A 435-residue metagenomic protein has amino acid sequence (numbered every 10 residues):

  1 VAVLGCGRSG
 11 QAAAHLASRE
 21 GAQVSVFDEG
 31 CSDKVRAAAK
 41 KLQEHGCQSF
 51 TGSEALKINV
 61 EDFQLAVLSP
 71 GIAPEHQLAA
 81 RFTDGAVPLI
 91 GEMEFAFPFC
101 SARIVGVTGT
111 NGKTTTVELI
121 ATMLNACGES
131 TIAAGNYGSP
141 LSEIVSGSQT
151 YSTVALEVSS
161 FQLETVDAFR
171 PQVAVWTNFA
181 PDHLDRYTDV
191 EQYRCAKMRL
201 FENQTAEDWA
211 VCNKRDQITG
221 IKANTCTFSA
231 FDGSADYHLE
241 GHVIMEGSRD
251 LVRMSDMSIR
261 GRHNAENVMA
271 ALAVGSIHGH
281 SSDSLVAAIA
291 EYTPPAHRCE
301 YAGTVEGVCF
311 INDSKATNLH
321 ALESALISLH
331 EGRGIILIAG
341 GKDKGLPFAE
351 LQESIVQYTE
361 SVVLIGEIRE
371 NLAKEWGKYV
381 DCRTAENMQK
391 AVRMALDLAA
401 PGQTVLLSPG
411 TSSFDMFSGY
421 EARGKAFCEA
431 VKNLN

Functional and structural regions predicted by a protein language model:
V1-G91, F95: N-terminal leader/targeting and accessory segments in enzymes
A12-E20, S130, M254-Y358, G377: Nucleotide phosphate-binding/pyrophosphate-handling subdomain across enzymes that bind or process nucleotide phosphates
A17, A66, V107, N136 (+12 more regions): Residue-level signal for inorganic ion chemistry
S18-R19, K57-F63, P70-T225, L326 (+2 more regions): Phosphate-binding loop of NTP-binding sites
Q23-D28, I132-A133, A155, T227 (+1 more regions): Short beta-strand "acidic-cap" motif of Rossmann-like dinucleotide-binding folds
Q23-G30, A210-K214, I336-A339, Y358-E367: Short internal beta-strands
R36-Q43, A349-Q403: C-terminal helical cap/extension that packs against the catalytic core of soluble nucleotide-cofactor enzymes
F50-E54, I90-E94, A134, K214 (+4 more regions): Beta-strand->loop->alpha-helix junctions that form or flank phosphate-binding loops in nucleotide-handling enzymes
